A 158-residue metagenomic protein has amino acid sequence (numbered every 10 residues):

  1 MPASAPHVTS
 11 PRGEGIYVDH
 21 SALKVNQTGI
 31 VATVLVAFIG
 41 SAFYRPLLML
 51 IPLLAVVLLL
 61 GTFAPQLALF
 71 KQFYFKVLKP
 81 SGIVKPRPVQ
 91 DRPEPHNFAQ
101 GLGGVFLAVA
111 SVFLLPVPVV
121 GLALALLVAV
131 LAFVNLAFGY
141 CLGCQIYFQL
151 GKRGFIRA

Functional and structural regions predicted by a protein language model:
M1-A158: Membrane-interfacial helix-loop segments of redox and metal-homeostasis proteins, especially TM-loop-TM junctions
